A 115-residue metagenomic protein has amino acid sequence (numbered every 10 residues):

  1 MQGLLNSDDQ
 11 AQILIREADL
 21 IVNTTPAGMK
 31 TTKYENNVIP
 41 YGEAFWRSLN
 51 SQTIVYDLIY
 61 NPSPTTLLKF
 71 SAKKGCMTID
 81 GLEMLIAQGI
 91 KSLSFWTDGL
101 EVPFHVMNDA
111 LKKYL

Functional and structural regions predicted by a protein language model:
M1-T78: Rossmann-like adenosine-cofactor binding region
S51-L115: Adenosine-phosphate binding glycine-rich loop
